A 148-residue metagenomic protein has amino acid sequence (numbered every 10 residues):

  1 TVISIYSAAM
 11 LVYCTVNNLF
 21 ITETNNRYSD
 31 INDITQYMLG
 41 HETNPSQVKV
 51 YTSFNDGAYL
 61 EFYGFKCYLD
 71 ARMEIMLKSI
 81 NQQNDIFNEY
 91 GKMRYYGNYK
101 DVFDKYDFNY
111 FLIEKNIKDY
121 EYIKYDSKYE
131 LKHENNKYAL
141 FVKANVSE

Functional and structural regions predicted by a protein language model:
T1, V12-T15, I34, I86-Y90 (+1 more regions): Generic structural signal of hydrophobic/aromatic residues within well-ordered alpha-helices of folded domains
T1-N26: Transmembrane alpha-helical segments
N18-F54: Membrane-embedded, lumen/periplasm-facing catalytic core of multi-pass transferases that use lipid-linked donors
I31-T35, G57, K100, Y120: Extracytoplasmic/secreted envelope proteins and their assembly/folding machinery, especially bacterial periplasmic
L39-Q82, F108-N116, F141: Short periplasmic/luminal acceptor-recognition loop of GT-C membrane glycosyltransferases, typified by
N81-L140: Periplasmic/luminal catalytic loop of GT-C fold multi-pass membrane glycosyltransferases that transfer sugars from
F141-S147: Short beta-strand-to-coil "C-cap" segments at the C-terminal boundary of structured domains/repeats, marking
